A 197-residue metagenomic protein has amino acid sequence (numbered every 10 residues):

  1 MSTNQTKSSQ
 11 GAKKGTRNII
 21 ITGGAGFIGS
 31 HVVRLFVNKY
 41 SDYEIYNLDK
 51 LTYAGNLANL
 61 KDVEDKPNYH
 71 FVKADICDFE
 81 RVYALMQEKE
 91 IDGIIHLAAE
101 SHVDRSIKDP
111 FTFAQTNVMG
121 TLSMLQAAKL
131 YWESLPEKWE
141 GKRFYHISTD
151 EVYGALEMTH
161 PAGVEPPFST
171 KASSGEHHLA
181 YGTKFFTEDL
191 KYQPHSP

Functional and structural regions predicted by a protein language model:
S2-P197: N-terminal Rossmann-like NAD(P)+-binding domain of SDR-like oxidoreductases, especially those catalyzing
